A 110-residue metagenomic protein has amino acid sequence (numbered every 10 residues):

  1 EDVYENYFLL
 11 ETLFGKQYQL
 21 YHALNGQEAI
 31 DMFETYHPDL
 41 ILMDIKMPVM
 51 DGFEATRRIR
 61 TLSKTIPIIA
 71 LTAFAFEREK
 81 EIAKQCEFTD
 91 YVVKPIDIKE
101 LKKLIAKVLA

Functional and structural regions predicted by a protein language model:
E1: Conserved acidic carboxylate
Y4-G15: Charged docking surfaces used in two-component/phosphorelay signaling
F8, I96-I105: C-terminal output helix
Y18-L24, M32, V92: Short hydrophobic/Thr-rich beta-strand motif most characteristic of the beta2 strand and flanking loop of CheY-like
Y36-L42: Active-site beta3 strand of CheY-like receiver
M47: Receiver (REC) domain active-site loop signature in two-component systems and cognate sites in sensor histidine kinases
